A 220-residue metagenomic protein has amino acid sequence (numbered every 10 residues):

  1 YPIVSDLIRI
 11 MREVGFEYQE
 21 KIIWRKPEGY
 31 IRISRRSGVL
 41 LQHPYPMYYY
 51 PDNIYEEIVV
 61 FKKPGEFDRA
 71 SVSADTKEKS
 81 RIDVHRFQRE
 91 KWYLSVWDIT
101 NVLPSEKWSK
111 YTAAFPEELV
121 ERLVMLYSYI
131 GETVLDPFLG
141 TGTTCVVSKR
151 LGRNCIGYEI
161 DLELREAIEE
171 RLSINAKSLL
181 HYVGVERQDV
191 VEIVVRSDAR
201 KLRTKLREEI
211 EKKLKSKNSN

Functional and structural regions predicted by a protein language model:
Y1-A167, E211-N220: Core catalytic lobe of class I
E169-K215: S-adenosyl-L-methionine
